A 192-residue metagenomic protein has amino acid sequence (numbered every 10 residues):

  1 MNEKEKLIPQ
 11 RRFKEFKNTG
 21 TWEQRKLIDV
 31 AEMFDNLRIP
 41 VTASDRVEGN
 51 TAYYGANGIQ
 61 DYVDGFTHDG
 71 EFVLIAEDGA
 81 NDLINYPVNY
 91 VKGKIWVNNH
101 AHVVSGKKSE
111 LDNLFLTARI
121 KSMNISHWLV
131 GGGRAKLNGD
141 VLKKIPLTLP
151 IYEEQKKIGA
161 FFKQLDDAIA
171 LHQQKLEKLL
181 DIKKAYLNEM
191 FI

Functional and structural regions predicted by a protein language model:
M1-I192: Feature detects amphipathic, helix-rich regulatory segments
